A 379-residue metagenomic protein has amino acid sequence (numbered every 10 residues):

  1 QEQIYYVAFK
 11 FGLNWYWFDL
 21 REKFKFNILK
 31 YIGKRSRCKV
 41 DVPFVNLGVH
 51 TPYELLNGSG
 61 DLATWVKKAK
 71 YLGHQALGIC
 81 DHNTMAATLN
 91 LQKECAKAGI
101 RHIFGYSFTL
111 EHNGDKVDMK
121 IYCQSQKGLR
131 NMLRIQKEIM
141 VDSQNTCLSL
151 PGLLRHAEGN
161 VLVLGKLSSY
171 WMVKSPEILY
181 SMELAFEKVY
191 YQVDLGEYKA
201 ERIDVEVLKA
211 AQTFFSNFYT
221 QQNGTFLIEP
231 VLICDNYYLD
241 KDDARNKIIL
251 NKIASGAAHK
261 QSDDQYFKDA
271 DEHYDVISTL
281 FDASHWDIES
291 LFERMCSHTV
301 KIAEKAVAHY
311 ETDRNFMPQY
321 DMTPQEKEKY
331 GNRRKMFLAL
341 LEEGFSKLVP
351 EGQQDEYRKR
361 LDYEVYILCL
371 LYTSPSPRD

Functional and structural regions predicted by a protein language model:
E2-A76, H82-E229, A244-L250, R294-S297 (+1 more regions): Extended substrate/RNA-proximal surfaces in nucleic-acid metabolism proteins
K39-P43, W286-S374: Non-catalytic structural connector segments
K97, E138, K252-H259, K301 (+1 more regions): Short, well-ordered loop/turn and helix-capping segments at boundaries between secondary-structure elements and domains
S125, D235, L368: Short, conserved catalytic/metal-binding motifs centered on acidic residues
D194-L195, C234-N236, T312-N315: Acidic carboxylate-rich catalytic motifs and surrounding loops in phosphoryl-/glycosyl-chemistry enzymes
E229-D240: Short acidic/histidine-rich active-site segments
K252, H259-S297: Phosphate/diphosphate-binding loops
P375-D379: A short, hydrophobic C-terminal helix/tail in secreted or cell-surface proteins
